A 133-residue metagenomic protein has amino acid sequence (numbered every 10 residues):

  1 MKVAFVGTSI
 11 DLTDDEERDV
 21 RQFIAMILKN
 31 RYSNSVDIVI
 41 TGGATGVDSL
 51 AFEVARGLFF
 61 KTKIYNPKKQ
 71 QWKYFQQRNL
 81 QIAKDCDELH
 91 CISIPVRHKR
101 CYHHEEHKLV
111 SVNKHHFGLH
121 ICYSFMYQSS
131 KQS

Functional and structural regions predicted by a protein language model:
K2-S133: Acidic/glycine-enriched connector segments
